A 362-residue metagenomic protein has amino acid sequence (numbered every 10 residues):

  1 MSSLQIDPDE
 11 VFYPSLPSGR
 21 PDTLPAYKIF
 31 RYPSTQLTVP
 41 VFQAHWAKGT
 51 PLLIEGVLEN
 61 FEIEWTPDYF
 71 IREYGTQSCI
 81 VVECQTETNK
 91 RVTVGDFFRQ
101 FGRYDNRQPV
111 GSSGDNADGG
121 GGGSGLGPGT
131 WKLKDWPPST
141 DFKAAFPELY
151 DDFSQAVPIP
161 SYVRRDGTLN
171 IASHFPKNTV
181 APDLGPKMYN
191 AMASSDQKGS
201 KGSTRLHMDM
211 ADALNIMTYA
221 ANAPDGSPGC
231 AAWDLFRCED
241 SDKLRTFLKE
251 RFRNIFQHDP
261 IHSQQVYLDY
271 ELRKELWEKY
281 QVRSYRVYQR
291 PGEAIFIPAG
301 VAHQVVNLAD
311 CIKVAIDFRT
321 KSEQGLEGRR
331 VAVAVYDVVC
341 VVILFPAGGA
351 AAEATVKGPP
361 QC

Functional and structural regions predicted by a protein language model:
I6-A47, N60-A294, V301-C340, L344-C362: Active-site region of the double-stranded beta-helix
I54: Basic nucleic-acid-binding interfaces
